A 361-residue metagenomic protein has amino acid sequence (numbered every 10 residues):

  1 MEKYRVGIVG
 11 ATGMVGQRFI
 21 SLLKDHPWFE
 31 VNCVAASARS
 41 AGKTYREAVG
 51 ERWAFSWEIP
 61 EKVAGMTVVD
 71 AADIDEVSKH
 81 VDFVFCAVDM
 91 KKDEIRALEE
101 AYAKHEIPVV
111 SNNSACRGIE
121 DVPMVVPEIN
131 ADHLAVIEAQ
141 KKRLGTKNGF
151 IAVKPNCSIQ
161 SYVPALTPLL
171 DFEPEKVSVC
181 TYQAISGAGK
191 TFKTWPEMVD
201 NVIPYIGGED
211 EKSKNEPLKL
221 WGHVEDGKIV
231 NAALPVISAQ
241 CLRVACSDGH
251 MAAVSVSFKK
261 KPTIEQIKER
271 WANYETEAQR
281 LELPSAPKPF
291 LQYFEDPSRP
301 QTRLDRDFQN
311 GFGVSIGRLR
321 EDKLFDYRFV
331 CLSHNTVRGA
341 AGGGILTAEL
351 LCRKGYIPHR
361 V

Functional and structural regions predicted by a protein language model:
M1-P204, V236, F308, L319 (+2 more regions): N-terminal Rossmann-like NAD(P) cofactor-binding subdomain of oxidoreductases, focused on the glycine-rich
S186-V361: Charged docking surfaces used in two-component/phosphorelay signaling
